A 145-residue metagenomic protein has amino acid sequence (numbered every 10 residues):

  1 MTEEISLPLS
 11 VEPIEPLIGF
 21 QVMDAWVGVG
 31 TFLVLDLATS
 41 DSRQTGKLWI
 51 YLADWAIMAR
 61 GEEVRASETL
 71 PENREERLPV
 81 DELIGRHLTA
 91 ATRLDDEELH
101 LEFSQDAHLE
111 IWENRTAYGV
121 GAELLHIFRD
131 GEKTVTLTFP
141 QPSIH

Functional and structural regions predicted by a protein language model:
M1-H145: Surface-exposed, interaction-prone regions used to assemble/regulate multi-protein complexes
